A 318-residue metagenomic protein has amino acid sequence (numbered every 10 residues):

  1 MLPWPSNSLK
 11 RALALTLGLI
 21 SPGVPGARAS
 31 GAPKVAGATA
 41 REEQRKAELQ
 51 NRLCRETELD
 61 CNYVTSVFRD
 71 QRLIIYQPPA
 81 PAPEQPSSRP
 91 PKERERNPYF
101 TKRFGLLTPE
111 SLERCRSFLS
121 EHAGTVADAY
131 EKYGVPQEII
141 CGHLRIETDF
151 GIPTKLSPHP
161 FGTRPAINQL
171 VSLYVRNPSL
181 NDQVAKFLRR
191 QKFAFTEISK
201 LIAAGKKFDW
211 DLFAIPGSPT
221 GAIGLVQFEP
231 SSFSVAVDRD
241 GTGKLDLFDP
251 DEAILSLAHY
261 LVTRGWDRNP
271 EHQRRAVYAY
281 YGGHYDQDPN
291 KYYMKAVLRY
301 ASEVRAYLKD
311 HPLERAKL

Functional and structural regions predicted by a protein language model:
L2-L13: Bacterial N-terminal signal peptides that target proteins for export
A12-P22: Bacterial N-terminal signal peptides
V24-R28: Sec/Tat signal peptide C-region and signal peptidase I cleavage site
S30-E121, Y130: An acidic, Gly/Ser/Thr/Pro-rich helix-cap/linker signature
G31-V35, T39, R55, L59 (+2 more regions): Non-catalytic cell-wall polysaccharide-engagement segments
V35-A38, Q71-R89, E147-N168, I254-L257 (+1 more regions): Short amphipathic alpha-helical segments at helix boundaries and their inter-helical linkers
F68, I140-E147, A276-Y281: Short alpha-helical scaffolding segments that buttress acidic/His motifs in well-ordered protein cores
R96-S234, D240-G241: Acidic/His-rich structured neighborhood in mature extracellular/periplasmic domains
